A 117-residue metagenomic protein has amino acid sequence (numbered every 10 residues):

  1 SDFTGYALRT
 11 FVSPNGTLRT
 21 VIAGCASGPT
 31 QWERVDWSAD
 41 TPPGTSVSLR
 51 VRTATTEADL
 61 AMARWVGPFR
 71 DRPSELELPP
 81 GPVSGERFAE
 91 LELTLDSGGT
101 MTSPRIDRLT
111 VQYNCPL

Functional and structural regions predicted by a protein language model:
S1-L117: Beta-strand-rich ligand- or partner-binding modules with a strong bias toward extracellular/periplasmic carbohydrate
